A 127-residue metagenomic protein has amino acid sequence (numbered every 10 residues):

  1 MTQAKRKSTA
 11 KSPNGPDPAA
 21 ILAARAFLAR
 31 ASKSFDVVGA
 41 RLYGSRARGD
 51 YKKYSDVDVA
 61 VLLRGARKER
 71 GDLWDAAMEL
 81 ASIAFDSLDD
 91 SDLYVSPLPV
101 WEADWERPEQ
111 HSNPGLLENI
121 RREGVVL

Functional and structural regions predicted by a protein language model:
M1-G39, R48-K53, R64-L127: Catalytic core of pol beta-like nucleotidyltransferases
S45: Conserved H-loop
D58-L63: Short beta-strand->loop micro-motif that forms the acidic, two-metal-ion catalytic signature in nucleotide-processing
